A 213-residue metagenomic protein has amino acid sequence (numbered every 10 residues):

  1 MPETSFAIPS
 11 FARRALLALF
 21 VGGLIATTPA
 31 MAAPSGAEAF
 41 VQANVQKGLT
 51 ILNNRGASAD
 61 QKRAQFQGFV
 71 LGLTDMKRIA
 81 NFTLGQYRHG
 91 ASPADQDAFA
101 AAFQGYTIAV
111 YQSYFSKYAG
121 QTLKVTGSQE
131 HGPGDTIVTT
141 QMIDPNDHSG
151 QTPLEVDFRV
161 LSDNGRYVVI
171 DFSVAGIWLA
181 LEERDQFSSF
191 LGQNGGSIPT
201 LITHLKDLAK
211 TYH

Functional and structural regions predicted by a protein language model:
P2-L17: Bacterial N-terminal signal peptides that target proteins for export
R14-T27: Bacterial N-terminal signal peptides
T27-A33: Sec/Tat signal peptide C-region and signal peptidase I cleavage site
P34-Y111: Early exported N-terminus immediately downstream of N-terminal targeting peptides
A109-L154, H204-H213: Surface-exposed, charged secondary-structure patches
P153-L181: Short beta-strand edge/turn micro-motifs at domain boundaries
D171-H213: Low-complexity, intrinsically disordered terminal/linker segments enriched in charged and Gly/Pro repeats
